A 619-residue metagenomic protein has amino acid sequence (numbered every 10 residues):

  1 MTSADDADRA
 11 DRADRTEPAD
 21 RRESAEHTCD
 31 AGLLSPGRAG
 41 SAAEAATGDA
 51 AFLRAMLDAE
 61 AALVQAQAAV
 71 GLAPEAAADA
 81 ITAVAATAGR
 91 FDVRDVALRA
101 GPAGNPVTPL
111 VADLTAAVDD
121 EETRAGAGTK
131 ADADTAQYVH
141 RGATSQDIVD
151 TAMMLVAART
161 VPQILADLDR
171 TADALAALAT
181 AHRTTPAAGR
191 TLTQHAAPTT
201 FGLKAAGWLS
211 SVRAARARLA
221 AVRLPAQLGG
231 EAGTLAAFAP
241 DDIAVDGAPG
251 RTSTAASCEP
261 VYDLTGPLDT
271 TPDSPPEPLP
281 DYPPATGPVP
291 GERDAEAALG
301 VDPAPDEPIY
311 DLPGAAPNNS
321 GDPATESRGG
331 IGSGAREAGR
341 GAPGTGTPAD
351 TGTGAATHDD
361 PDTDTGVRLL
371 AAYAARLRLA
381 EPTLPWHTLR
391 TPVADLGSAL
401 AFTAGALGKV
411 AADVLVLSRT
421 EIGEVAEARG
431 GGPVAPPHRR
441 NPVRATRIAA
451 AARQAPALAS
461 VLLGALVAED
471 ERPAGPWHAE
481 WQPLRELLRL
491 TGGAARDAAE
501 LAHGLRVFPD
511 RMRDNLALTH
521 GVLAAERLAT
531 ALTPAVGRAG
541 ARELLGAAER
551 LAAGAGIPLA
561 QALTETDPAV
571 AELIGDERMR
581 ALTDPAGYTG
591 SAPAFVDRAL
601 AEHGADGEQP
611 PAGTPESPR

Functional and structural regions predicted by a protein language model:
T2-D8, D20-G247, D360, D364-L370 (+4 more regions): A helix-coil-helix interface module used to build multimeric assemblies and to scaffold catalytic/cofactor sites
D5-E23, V261-D263, E277, D281 (+2 more regions): Acidic, glycine-centered low-complexity repeats within long intrinsically disordered regions
E44-G48, R94-A97, G432-R447, E469-E486 (+4 more regions): Short beta-alpha connecting loops at secondary-structure transitions that line or flank enzyme active sites
L63-A66, I164, L168-T171, L175-L178 (+12 more regions): Amphipathic alpha-helices that form helix-helix packing interfaces
N105-Q137, T199-A256, G291-L299, A304 (+4 more regions): Internal glycine-rich alpha/beta core junctions
S257-T265, P275-P280, P305-P313, G321 (+2 more regions): Intrinsic low-complexity tandem-repeat regions in disordered proteins
Q454-A539: Long, amphipathic alpha-helical stalk/connector segments used for oligomerization, subunit docking, or mechanical
G504-E572, T589, P593-Q609: C-terminal alpha-helical interaction appendages
